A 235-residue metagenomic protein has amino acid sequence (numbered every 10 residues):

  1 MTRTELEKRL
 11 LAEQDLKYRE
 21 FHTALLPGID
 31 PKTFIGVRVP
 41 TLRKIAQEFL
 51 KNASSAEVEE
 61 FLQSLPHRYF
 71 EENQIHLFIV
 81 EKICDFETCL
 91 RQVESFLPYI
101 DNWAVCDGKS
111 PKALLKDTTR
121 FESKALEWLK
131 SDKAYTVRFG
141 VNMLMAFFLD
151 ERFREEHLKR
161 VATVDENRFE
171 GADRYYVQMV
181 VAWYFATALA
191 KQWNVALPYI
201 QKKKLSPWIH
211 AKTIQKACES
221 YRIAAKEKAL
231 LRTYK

Functional and structural regions predicted by a protein language model:
M1-K235: Alpha-helical scaffold domains
